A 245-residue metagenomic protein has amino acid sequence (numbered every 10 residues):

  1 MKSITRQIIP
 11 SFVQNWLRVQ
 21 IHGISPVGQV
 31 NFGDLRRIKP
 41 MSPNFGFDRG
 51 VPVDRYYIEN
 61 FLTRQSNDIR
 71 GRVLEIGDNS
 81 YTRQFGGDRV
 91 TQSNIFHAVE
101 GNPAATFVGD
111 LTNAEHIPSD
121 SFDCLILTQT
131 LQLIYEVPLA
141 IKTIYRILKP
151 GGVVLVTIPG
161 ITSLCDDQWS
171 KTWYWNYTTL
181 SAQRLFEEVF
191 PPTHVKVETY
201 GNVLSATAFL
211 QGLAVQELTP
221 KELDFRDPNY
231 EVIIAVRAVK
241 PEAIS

Functional and structural regions predicted by a protein language model:
M1-P43, A214: Membrane-proximal basic amphipathic "stem/tether" segments
K2-I8, F12, R64-Q65, K196-S245: A C-terminal cap/extension of S-adenosyl-L-methionine-dependent methyltransferases that defines the acceptor-substrate
R49, D166-L185: Acceptor-substrate binding/catalytic loop of class I
D68-S80: Conserved class I S-adenosyl-L-methionine
G109-L125: A short acidic, Gly/Pro-enriched loop at the edge of an enzyme's catalytic core that lines a small-molecule cofactor
D123-E136: A short SAM/SAH-binding and catalytic strip from SAM-dependent methyltransferases
P138-V153: A short glycine-rich, Lys/Arg-flanked "PGG" loop and its adjoining helix->strand segment in the class I
V156-I158: Acidic carboxylate diad motif detector
